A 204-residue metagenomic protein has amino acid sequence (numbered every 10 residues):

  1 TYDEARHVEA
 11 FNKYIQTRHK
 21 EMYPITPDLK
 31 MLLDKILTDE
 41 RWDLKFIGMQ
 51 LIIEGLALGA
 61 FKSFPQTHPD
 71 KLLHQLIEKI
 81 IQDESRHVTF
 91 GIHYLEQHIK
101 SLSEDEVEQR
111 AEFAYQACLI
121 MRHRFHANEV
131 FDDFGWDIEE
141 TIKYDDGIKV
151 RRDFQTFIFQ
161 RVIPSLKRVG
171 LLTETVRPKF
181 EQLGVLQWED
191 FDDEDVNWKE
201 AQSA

Functional and structural regions predicted by a protein language model:
T1-I15, I47-F61, I80-G91, L95 (+1 more regions): Alpha-helical transition-metal enzyme core signature, strongest for iron centers
T1-T38: Long, hydrophobic, well-ordered secondary-structure blocks that form the structural core and pocket-lining surfaces
K13-Q16, K20, T89-E96, K100 (+3 more regions): Charged/polar positions within long, soluble alpha-helices
R18-E21, F61-K79, H93-E108, W136-Y144: Inter-helical turn/loop segments and adjacent helix faces that build the functional surface of alpha-helical bundle
E21-M22, K71, L172, L186: Short coil/loop linkers at secondary-structure junctions
P27-L51, T67-H68, Q116-F131, G135: Acidic/His metal-coordination segments adjacent to aromatic residues that form catalytic metal sites in metalloenzymes
W42-M49, L76-I80, D146-I148: A ubiquitous short alpha-helical element
E104-A204: Extended, helix-rich structural scaffolds rather than catalytic motifs
